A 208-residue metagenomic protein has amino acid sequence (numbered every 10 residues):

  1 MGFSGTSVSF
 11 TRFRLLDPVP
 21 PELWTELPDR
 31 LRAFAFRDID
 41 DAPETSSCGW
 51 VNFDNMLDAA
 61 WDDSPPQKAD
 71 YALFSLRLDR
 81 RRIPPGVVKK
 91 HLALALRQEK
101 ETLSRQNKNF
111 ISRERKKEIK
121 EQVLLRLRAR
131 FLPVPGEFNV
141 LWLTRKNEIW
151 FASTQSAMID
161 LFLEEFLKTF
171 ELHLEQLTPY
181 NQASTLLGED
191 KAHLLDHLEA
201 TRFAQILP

Functional and structural regions predicted by a protein language model:
M1-T25: N-terminal alpha-helical "arm" segments
G5, Q67, W142-T144: Short, flexible turn/loop "capping" segments at secondary-structure junctions
T11-F13, A72-S75, N147-S153: Short cationic amphipathic helices and targeting signals
P20-E22, R81-I83, A157-I159: Primarily extracytoplasmic ectodomains and periplasmic/lumenal surface modules that are beta-strand-rich
W24-D62, P66-N139: Surface-exposed, low-hydrophobicity interaction/linker segments
G86-Q98, N181-D196: Internal, charge-rich low-complexity segments
T102-L186: Internal, hydrophobic cores of structured domains that mediate oligomerization or house catalytic pockets within large
K191-P208: Aromatic/basic-lined ligand-recognition segments that form π-stacking hydrophobic pockets flanked by Lys/Arg to engage
